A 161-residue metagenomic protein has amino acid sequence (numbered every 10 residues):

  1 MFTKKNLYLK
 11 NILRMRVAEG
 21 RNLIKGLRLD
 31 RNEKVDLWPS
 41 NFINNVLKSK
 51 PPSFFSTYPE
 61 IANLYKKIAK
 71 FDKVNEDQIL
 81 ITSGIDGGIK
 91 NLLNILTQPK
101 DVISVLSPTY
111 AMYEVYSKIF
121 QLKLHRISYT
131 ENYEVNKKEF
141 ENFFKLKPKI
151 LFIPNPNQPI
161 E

Functional and structural regions predicted by a protein language model:
F2-G84, N91: N-terminal small-domain helix-loop-helix segment of the aminotransferase-like
S53-E161: Conserved core of the PLP fold type I
